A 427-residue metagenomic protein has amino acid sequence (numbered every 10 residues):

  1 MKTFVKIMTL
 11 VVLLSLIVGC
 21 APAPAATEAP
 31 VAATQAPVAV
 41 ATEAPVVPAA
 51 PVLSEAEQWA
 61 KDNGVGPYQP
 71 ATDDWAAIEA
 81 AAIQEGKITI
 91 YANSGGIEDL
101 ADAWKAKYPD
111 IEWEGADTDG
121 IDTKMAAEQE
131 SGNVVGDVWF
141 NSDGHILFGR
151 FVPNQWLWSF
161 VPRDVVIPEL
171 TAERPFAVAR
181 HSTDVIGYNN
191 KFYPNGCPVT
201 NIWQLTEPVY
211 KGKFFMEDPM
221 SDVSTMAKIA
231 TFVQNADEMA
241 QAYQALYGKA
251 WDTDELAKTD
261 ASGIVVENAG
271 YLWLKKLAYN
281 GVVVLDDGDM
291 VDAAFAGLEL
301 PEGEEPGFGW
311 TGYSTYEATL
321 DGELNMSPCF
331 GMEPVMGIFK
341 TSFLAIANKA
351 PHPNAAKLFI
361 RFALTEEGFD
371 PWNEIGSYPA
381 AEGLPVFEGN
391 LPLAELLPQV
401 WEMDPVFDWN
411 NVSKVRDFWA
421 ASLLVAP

Functional and structural regions predicted by a protein language model:
M1-M8: Bacterial N-terminal signal peptides that target proteins for export
L13, G19-K61: Ser/Thr-rich, Proline-interspersed low-complexity disordered segments
P48-A71, Q399-P427: Conserved C-terminal helix/tail region of periplasmic/extracytoplasmic solute-binding proteins
P51-E57, T72-I83, N93-D110, A318-T319 (+1 more regions): Short, polar/charged alpha-helical segment
T89-D102, E114-A126, V134-A296: Extracytoplasmic ligand-binding site segments that recognize negatively charged/polar headgroups
H145-R150, E304-S327: A ligand-binding cleft/hinge motif common to bilobed small-molecule-binding domains
I167-L170, H181-D184, W273-L277, G322-N348: Periplasmic-binding protein-like
G337-V406: Mature extracytoplasmic/periplasmic domains
